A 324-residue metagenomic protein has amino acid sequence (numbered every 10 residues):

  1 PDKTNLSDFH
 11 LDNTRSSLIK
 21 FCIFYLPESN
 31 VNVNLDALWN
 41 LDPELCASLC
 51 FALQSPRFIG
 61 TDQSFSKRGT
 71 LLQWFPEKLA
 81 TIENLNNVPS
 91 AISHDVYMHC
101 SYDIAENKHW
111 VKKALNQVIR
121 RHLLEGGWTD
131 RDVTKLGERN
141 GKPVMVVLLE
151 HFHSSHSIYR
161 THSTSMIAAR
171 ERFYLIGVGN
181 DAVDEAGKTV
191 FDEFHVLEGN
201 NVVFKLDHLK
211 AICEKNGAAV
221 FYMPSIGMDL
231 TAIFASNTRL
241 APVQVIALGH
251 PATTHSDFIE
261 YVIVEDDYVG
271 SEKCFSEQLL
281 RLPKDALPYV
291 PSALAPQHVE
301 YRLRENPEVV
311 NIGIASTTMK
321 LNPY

Functional and structural regions predicted by a protein language model:
P1-V144, V290-L303: Non-catalytic membrane-proximal stalk/linker segments that position and tether the catalytic domains
G60, S64, I104, H151 (+2 more regions): Generic alpha-helical structural element
S93-V118, R239-L303: Active-site-proximal region of nucleotide-activated glycan assembly enzymes, centered on histidine/acidic-rich loops
G127-H255, D267-G270: Conserved nucleotide-cofactor-binding alpha/beta core module
K142, Q278-L279, V309-N311: A residue-level signal for beta-strand positions that form part of recognition/binding surfaces within mature
H153-Y174, K284-Y324: Conserved catalytic-core segment of nucleotide-activated headgroup transferases in glycan assembly
